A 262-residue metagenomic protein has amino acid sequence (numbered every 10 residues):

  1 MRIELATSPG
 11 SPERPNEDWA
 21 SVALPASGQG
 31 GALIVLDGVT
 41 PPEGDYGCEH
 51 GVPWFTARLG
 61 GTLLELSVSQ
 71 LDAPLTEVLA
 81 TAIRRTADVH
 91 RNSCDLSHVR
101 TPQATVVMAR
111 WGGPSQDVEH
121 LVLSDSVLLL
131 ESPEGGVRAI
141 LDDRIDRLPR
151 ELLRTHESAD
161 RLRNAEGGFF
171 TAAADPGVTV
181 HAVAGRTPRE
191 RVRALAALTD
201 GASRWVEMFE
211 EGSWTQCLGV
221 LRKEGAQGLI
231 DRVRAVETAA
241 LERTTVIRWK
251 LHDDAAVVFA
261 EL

Functional and structural regions predicted by a protein language model:
M1-L262: PP2C/PPM-type serine/threonine phosphatase catalytic domain
